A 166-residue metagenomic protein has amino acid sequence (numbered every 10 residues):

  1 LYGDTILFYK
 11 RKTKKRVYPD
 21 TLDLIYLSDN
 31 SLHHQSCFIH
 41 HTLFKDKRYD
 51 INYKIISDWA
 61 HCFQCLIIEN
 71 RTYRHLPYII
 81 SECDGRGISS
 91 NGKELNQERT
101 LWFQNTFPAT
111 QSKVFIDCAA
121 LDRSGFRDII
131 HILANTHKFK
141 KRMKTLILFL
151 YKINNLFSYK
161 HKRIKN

Functional and structural regions predicted by a protein language model:
G3, Y9-W102: Conserved nucleotide-sugar donor-binding catalytic segment
F103, F107: Acidic, metal-coordinating catalytic segment for phosphate/diphosphate chemistry, firing primarily on the Nudix
P108-A109, V114-N166: Membrane-proximal basic amphipathic "stem/tether" segments
